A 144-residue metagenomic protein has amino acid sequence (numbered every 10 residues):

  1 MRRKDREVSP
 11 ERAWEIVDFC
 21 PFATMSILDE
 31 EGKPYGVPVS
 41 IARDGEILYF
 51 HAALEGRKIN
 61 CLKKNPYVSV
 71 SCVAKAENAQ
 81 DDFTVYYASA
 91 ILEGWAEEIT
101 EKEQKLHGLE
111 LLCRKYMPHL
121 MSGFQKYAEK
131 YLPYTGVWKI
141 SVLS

Functional and structural regions predicted by a protein language model:
M1-F19: Extreme N-terminal tail/first-helix region
R2-K4, Q80-S144: Charged, gly/pro-rich active-site loop segments
V17, C61-L62, L112: A generic structural signal for nonpolar/aromatic side chains embedded in well-ordered alpha-helices
C20-L54, L62, V70-S71: Short beta-strand segments
F22, G36-P38, Y67, Y87 (+2 more regions): Broad gene-expression machinery/nucleic-acid interaction feature
A53-L54, N65-E77, Y86-E97: Active-site-adjacent structural patch at catalytic or cofactor/ligand-binding sites
A53-R57, L112: Short, solvent-exposed aromatic-acidic interface loops
I59-N65, D81-D82: A short, polar/proline- and glycine-enriched secondary-structure boundary/capping micro-motif
